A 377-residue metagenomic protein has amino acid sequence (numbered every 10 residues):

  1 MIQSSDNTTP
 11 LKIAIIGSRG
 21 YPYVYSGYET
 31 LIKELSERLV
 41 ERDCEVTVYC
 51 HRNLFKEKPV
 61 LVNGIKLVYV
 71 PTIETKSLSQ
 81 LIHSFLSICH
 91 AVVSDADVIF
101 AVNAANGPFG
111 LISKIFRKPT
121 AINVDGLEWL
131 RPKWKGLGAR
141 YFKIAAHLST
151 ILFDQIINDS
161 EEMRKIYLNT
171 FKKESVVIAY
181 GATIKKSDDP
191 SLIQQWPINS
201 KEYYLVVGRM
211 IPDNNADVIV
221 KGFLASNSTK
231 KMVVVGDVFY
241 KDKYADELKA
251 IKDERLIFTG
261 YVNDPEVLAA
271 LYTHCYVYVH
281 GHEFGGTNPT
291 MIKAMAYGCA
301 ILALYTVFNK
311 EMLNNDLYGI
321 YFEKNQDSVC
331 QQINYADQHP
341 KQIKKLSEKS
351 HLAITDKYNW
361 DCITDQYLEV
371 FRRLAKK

Functional and structural regions predicted by a protein language model:
I2-L11, S18-V24, R38-T75, E162-L168 (+2 more regions): N-terminal strand-loop element at the rim of the active site of nucleotide-sugar-dependent glycosyltransferases
A14-I16, P197-N227, V233: Conserved donor-binding/catalytic core segment of Leloir-type glycosyltransferases
S79-V92, A96-D125, W129, G286: An aromatic- and histidine-rich active-site surface loop
C89-V92, I115, A139-I156: Membrane-proximal helix-turn-helix segments that form the acceptor-binding/catalytic region of lipid-linked
A245-P265: Nucleotide-activated donor-binding/catalytic signature segment of Leloir-type glycosyltransferases, i.e., the conserved
E283: Aromatic "clamp/platform" in nucleotide-sugar-dependent glycosyltransferases that forms part of the donor/acceptor
A300-A303: Short hydrophobic beta-strand element within catalytic cores of glycosyltransferases and related nucleotide-activated
N315, G319-D327, Y335-P340: Conserved acidic donor-binding segment of nucleotide-sugar-dependent glycosyltransferases
